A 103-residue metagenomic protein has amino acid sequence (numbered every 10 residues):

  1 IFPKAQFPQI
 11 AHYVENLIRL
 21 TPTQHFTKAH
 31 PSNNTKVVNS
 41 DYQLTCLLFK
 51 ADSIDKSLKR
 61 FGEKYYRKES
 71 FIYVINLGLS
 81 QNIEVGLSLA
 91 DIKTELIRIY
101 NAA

Functional and structural regions predicted by a protein language model:
I1-R19, K28-N33: Histidine-centered nuclease catalytic patch
Y13, T27-A103: A detector for short metal-coordination/catalytic motifs
Q24: Short Cys/His-rich metal-coordination motifs, predominantly Zn2+-binding knuckles/fingers
